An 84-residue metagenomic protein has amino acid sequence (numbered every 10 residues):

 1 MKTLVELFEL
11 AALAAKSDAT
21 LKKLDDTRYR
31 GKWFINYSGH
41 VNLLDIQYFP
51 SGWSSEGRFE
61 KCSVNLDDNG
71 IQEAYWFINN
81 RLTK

Functional and structural regions predicted by a protein language model:
M1-D45, P50-K84: Negatively charged, low-complexity tracts enriched in Asp/Glu with abundant Ser/Thr
